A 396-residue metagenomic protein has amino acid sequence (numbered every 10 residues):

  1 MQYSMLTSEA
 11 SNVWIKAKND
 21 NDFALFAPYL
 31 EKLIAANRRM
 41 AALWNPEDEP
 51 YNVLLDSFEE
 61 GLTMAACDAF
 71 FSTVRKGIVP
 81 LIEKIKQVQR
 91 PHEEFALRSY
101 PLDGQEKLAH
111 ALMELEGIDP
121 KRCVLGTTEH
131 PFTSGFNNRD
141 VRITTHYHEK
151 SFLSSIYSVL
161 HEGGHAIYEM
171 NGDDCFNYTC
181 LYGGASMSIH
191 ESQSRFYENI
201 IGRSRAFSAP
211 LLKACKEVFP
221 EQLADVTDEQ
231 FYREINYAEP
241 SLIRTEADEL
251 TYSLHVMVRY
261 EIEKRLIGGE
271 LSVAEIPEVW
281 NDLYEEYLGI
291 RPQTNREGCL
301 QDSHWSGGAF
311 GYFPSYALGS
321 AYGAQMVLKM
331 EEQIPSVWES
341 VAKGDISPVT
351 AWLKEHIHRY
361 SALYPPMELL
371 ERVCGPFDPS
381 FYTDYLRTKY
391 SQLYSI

Functional and structural regions predicted by a protein language model:
Q2, Y29-K32, P101, G135 (+11 more regions): Secondary-structure capping and boundary motifs in well-ordered enzyme cores
Y3-F152, Y385: Contiguous, non-catalytic segments that form substrate-binding/exosite surfaces or channel walls
Q89-F95, V141-E149, D173-L181, L242-A247 (+3 more regions): Glycine- and acidic
K121-R122, C175-T179, R203-K213, V273-A274: Acidic/polar loop patches that form or flank catalytic/metal-binding clefts of enzymes that bind anionic ligands
S154-D173, E191-R195: Active-site recognition of the HExxH zinc-binding catalytic motif
Y168, G202, L212-Y252: Long, K/E/R/D-enriched contiguous segments that form extended
G183-A224: Post-HExxH zinc-binding segment in Zn-dependent metallohydrolases
V256, Y260-I396: C-terminal, non-catalytic "cap/extension" segments appended to globular domains
